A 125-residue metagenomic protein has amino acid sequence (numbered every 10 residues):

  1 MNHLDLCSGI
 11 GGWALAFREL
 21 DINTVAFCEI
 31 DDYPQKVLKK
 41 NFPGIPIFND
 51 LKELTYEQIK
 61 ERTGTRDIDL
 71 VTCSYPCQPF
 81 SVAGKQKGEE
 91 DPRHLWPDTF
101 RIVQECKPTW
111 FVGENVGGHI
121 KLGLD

Functional and structural regions predicted by a protein language model:
M1-D125: Conserved active-site and SAM-binding loop architecture of S-adenosyl-L-methionine-dependent nucleic-acid
